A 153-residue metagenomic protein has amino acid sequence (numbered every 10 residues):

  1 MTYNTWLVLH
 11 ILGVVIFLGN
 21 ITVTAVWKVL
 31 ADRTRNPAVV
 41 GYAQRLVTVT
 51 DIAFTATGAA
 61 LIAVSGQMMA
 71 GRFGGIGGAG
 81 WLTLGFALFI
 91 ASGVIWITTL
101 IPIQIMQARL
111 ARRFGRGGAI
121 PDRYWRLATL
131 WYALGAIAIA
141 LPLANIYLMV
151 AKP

Functional and structural regions predicted by a protein language model:
M1-P153: Polytopic transmembrane helical bundles with strong interfacial aromatic enrichment
